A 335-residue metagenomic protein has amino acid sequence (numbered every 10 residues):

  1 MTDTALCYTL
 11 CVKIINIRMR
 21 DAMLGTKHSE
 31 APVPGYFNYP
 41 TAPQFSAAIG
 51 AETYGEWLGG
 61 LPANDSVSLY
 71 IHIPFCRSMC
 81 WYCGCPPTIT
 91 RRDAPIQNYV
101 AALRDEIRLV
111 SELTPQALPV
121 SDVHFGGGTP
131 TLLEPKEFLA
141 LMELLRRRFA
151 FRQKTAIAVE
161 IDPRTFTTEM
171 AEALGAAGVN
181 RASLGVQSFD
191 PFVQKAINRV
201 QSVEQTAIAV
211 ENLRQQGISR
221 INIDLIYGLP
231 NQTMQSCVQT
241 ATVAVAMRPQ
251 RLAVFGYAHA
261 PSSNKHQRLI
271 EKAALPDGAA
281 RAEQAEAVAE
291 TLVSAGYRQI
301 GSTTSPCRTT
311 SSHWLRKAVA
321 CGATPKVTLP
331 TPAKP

Functional and structural regions predicted by a protein language model:
T2-S68, S78, Q116: Flexible, acidic/Gly-rich N-terminal and inter-domain linker regions that tether and position cofactor-handling modules
L6, L10, G59-S66, I89-L113 (+1 more regions): C-terminal scaffold of the Radical SAM
K27, I49, H72-I73, R77 (+2 more regions): N-proximal short alpha-helices
I71-P87: Local cysteine-cluster metal-coordination motifs and their immediate loop/turn environment, predominantly Fe-S cluster
